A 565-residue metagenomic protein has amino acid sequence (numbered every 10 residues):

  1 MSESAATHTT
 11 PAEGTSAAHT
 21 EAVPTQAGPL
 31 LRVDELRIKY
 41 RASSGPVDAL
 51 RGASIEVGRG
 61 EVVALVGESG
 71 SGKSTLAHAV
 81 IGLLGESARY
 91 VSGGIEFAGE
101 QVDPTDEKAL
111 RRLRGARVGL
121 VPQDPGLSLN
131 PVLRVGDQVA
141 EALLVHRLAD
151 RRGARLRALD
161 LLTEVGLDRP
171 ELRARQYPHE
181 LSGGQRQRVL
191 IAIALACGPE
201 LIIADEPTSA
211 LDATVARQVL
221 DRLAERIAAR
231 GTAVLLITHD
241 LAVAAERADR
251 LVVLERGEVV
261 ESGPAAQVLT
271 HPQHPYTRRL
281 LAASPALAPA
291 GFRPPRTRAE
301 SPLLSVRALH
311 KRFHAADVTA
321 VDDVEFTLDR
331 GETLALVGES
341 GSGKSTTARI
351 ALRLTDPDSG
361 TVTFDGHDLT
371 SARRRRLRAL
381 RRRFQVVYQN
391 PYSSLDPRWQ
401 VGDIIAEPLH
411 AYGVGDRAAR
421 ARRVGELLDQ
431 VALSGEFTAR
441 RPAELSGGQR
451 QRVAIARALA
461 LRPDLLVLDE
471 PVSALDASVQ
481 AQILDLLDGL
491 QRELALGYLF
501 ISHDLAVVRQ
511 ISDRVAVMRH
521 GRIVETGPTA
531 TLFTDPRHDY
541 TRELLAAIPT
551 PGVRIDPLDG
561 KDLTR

Functional and structural regions predicted by a protein language model:
I81, G85, L352: Helix-to-loop junction immediately C-terminal to a conserved catalytic motif
R89-Q101, G360-D368: Conserved ABC transporter NBD signature motif
V102-G119, D137, V145, Q267-P272 (+6 more regions): ABC ATPase NBD coupling module
G153-L172, D368, A419-E436, L545: Conserved ABC ATPase "signature" region
Q176-L181, Q185, R441-L445, Q449: Conserved ABC ATPase signature
G198, R462: Conserved catalytic motifs of ABC-family nucleotide-binding domains
V259-G263, H271, I523-G527: ABC ATPase "signature
